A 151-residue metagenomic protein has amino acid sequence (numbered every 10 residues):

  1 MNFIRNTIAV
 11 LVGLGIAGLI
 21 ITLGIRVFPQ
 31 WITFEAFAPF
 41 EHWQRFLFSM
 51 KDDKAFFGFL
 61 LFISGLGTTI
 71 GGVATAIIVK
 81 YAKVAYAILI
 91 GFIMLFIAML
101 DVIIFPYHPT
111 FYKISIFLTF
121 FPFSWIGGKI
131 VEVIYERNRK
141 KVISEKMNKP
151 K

Functional and structural regions predicted by a protein language model:
M1-K151: Juxtamembrane/disordered regions of integral membrane proteins
